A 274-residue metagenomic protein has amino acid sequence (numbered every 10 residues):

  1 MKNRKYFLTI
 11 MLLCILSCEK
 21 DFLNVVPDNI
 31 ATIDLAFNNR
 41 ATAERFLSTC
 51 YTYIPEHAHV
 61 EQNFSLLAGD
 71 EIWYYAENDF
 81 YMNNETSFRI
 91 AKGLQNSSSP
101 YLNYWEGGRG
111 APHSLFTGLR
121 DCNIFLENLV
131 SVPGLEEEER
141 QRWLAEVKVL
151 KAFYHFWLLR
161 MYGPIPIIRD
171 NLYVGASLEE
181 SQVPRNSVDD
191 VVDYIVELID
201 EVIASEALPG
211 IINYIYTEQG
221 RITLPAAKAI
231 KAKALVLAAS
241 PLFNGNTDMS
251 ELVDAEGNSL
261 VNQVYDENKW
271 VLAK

Functional and structural regions predicted by a protein language model:
M1-D28: Bacterial Sec-dependent N-terminal signal peptides
C18-G69, V253: Membrane-proximal, proline-rich intrinsically disordered regions
E44, S48, T52-Q62, M82-Y162 (+2 more regions): Conserved, well-structured interaction surfaces
K151-A152, K231-K233: Extended amphipathic alpha-helical segments enriched in small hydrophobics
L159-R160, P166, L237-N246: Short coil/turn linking the two alpha-helices of tandem helical-hairpin repeats
G220-I230: Amphipathic alpha-helical protein-interaction segments enriched in hydrophobic
L237-A239, N268-K274: Polar, glycine-rich mid-to-C-terminal structural blocks that act as macromolecule-binding/assembly scaffolds
G245-Y265: A solvent-exposed, charged loop/short amphipathic helix patch at secondary-structure junctions
